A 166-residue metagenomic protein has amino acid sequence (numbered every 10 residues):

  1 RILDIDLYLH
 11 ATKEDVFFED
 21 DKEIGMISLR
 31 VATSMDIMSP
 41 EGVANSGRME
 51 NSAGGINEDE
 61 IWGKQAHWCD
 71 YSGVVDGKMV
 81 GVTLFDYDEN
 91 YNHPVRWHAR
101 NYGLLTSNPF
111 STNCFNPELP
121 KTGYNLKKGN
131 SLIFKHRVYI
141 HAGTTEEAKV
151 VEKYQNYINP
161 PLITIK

Functional and structural regions predicted by a protein language model:
R1, D21-E23, K128-L132: Solvent-exposed loop and beta-edge segments used for protein-protein assembly and interaction
R1, M35, K78, G103-P109: Asp-box/BNR beta-propeller blade signature and adjacent active/binding-site loops in extracellular glycan-interacting
R1-D21: Acidic, contiguous internal or C-terminal segments within carbohydrate-active enzymes that form a structured patch used
D4-Y8, S28, I133-R137: Beta-strand secondary-structure signal
L9-K13, V31-M35, V138-A142: Beta-strand elements of well-folded, non-transmembrane domains
V16, M38, G143-E147: Intrinsically disordered, low-complexity acidic/polar segments
F17, D21-N92: Active-site/ligand-binding surface loops and adjacent short beta/alpha elements that line catalytic pockets across
T83-K166: Beta-strand-rich recognition/accessory modules
